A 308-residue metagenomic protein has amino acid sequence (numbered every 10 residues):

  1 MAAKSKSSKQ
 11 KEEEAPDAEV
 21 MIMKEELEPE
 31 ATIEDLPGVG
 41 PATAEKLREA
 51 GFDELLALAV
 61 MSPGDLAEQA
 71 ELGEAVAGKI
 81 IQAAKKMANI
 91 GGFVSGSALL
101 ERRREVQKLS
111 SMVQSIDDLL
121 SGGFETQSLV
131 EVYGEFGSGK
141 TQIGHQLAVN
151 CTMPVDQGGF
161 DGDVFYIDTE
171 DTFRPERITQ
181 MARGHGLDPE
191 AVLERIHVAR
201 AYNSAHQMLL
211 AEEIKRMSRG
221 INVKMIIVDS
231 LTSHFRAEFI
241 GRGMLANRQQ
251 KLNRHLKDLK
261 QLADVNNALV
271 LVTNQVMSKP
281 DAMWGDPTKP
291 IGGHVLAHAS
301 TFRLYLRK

Functional and structural regions predicted by a protein language model:
M1-D35: Long, low-complexity intrinsically disordered regulatory regions enriched in P/S/T/G and acidic residues that serve as
I33-L36, L47-Q69: A short amphipathic alpha-helix within small helical-bundle interaction modules
K46, A83, M87-A191: The Walker A/P-loop phosphate-binding site
L109-V113, D117, T126, T141-Q142 (+6 more regions): Amphipathic alpha-helical transducer elements in NTP-driven molecular machines
G122-F124, V155-F160, H185-V192, R216-I221 (+2 more regions): Conserved catalytic network of the ASCE P-loop NTPase/AAA+ motor domain
G159-M244: Conserved inter-motif catalytic segment of the P-loop NTP-binding fold
Q249-N253, K257-K308: Phosphate-binding/switch region of NTP-binding enzymes
